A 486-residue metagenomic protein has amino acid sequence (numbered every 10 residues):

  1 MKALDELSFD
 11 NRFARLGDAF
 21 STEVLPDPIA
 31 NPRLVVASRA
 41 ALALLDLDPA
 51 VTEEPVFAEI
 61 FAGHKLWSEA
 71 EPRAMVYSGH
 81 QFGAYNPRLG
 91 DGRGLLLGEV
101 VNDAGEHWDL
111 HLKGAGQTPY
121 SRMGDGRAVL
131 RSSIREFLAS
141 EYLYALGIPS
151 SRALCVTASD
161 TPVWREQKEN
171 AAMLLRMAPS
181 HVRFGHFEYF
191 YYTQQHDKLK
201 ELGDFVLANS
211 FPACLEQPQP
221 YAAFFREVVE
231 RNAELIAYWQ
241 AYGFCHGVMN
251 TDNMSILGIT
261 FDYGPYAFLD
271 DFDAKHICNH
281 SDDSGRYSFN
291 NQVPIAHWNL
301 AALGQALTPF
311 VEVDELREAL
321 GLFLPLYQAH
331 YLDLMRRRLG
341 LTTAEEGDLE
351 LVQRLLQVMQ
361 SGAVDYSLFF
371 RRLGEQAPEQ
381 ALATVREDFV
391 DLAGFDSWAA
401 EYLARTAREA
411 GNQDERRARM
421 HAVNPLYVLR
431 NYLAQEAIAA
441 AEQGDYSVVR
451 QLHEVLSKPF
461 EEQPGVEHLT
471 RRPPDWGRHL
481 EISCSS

Functional and structural regions predicted by a protein language model:
M1-Y77, C278, D283-S486: Regulatory N- and C-terminal appendages and interdomain linkers associated with kinase/kinase-like NTP transferase
A3, D10-N11, G17-F20, Q81-A84 (+6 more regions): Short secondary-structure boundary micro-motifs
L4-R12, E23-P26, G105-L110, E169-L174 (+5 more regions): Short, functional N-terminal and low-complexity linear motifs
F13-G17, W108-T118, G203, L207 (+2 more regions): Active-site-adjacent bridging/hinge elements
L25-P26, D125-R127, A222-A223: Short, contiguous strand/loop micro-motifs
N31-L34, R39-F57, A62-E216, L257-I259 (+6 more regions): Conserved ATP-binding subdomain of kinase catalytic cores across diverse folds
S133, P162-H246, L257-Q353, Q357: ATP-dependent phospho-/nucleotidyl transfer catalytic cores
T251-D252, I256: Catalytic-loop Lys-Pro-X-Asn motif of eukaryotic-like protein kinases
